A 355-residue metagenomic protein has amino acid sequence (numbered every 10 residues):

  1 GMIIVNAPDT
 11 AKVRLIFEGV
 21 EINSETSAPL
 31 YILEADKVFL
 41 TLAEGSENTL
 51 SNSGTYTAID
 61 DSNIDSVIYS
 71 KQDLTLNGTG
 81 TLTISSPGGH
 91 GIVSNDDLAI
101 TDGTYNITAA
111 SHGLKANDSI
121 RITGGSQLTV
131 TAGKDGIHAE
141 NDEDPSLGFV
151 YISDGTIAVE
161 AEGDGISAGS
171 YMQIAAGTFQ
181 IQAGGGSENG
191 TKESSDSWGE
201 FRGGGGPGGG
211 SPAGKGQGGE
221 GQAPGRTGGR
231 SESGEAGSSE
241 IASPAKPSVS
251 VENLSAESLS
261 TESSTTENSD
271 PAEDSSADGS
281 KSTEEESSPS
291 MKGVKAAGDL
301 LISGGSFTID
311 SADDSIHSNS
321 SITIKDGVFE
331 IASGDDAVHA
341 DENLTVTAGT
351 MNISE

Functional and structural regions predicted by a protein language model:
G1-E355: A composition-driven surface/loop motif
